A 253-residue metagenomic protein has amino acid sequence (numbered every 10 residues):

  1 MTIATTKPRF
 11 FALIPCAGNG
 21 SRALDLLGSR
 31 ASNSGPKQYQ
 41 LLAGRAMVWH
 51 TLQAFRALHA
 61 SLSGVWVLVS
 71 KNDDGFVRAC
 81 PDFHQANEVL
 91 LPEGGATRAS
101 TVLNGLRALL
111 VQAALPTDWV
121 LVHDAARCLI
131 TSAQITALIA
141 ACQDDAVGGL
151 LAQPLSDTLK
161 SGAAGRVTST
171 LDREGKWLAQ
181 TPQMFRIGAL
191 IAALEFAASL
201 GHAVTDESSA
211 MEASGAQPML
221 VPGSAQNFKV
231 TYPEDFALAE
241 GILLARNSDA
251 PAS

Functional and structural regions predicted by a protein language model:
T2-D74: N-terminal glycine-rich phosphate-binding loop and ensuing alpha1 helix
L41, L129, M184, K229-V230: Short aromatic/basic micro-patch
D74-C80: Acidic helix N-cap motif at the loop->helix transition within catalytic regions of sugar-transfer enzymes
P81-D118: Short phosphate-binding loop-to-helix
P116, L129-M219, S253: Conserved core of the sugar-phosphate nucleotidyltransferase
W119-H123: Short aromatic-hydrophobic micro-motifs that form the base-stacking/packing surface for donor nucleotide recognition
M219-Q226: Catalytic beta-strand/loop signature of glycosyltransferases that borders the donor
N227-S253: Hydrophobic helical membrane-anchoring modules
